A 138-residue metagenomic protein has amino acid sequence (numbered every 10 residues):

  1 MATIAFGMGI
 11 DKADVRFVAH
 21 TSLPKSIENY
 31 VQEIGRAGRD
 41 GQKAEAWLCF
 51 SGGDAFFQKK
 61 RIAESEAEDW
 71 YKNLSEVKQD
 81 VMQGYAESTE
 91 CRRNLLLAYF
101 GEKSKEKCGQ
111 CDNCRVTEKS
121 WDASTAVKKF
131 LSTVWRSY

Functional and structural regions predicted by a protein language model:
A2-F6, I10-Y138: C-terminal helicase lobe
